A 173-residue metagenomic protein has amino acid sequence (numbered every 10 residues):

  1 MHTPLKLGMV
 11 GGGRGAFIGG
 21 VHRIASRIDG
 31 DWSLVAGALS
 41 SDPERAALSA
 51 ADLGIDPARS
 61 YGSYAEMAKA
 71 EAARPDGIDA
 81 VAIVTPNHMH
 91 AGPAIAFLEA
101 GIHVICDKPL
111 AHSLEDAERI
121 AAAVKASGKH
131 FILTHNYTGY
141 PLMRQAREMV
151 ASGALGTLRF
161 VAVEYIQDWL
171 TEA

Functional and structural regions predicted by a protein language model:
M1-I55: N-terminal Rossmann-like dinucleotide-binding module
T3, Y137-A173: Predominantly a Rossmann-like dinucleotide-binding segment in NAD(P)-dependent oxidoreductases
G12, W32, S41-P43, A91 (+3 more regions): Catalytic cores of eukaryotic secretory-pathway lumenal/extracellular enzymes that build and remodel glycoconjugates
A36, A80, F160: Short, Asp-centered acidic motifs that coordinate Mg2+ and/or phosphate in catalytic or ligand-binding sites
R59-A123: Beta-loop-alpha module in the N-terminal Rossmann-like domain of NAD(P)-dependent dehydrogenases, especially those
M89, P109, S113, I132-G139 (+1 more regions): Rossmann-like NAD(P)(H) cofactor-binding subdomain of soluble oxidoreductases
E118-Y137, G156-V161: Rossmann-fold dehydrogenase core element
